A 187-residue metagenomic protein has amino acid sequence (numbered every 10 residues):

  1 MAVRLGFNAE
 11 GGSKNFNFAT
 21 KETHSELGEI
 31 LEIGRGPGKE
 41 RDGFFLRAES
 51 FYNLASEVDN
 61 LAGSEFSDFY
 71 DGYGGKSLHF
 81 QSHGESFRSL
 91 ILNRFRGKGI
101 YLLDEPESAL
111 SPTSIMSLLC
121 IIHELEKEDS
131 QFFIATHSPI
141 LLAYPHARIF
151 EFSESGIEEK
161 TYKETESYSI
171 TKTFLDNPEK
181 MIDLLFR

Functional and structural regions predicted by a protein language model:
M1-G63: ABC ATPase nucleotide-binding domain signature region
L27, S77, I149: Conserved phosphate-binding elements of NTP-dependent enzyme cores
R41, G97-G99, P145-R148: Short glycine-/polar-rich loops that comprise or flank the Walker A/P-loop and associated switch/sensor motifs
A55-Q81: Conserved P-loop NTPase mechanochemical-coupling segment
Y73, S77, Q81-L103, T113-L125: GG-anchored amphipathic helix commonly corresponding to the ABC/SMC/Rad50 NBD signature/C-loop
L102-D104, Q131-T136: Structural recognition of the conserved hydrophobic beta-strand(s) that form the central parallel beta-sheet of P-loop
E107-S108: Short loop immediately C-terminal to the Walker-B catalytic DE motif in ABC-type ATPase nucleotide-binding domains
T113-Q131, S138-R187: C-terminal lobe/lid and adjacent interdomain/linker elements of RecA-like ASCE P-loop ATPase modules
